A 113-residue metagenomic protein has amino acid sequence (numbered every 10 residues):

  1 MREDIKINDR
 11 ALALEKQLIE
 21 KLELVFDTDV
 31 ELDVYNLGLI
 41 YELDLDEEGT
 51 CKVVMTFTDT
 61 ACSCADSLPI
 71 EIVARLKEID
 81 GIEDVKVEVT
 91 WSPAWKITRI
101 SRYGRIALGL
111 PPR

Functional and structural regions predicted by a protein language model:
M1-R113: Domain-level signature for proteins that mediate thiol-based redox and metal-cofactor handling
